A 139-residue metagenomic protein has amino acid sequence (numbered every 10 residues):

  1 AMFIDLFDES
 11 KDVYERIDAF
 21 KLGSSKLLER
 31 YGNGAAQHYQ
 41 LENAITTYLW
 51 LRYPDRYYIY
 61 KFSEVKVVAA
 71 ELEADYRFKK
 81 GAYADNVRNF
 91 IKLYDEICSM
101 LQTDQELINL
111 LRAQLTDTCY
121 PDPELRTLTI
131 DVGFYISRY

Functional and structural regions predicted by a protein language model:
A1-Q40: Helix-hairpin-helix/helix-loop-helix acidic hairpins
D5, A19-L22, K26, K66-A70 (+3 more regions): Charged/polar, solvent-exposed surface patches and flexible loops
L6-S10, S24, Y31, Y48-P54 (+1 more regions): Generic structural signal for hydrophobic core residues of well-folded globular domains
K11, K21, K26, R30 (+5 more regions): Context-gated lysine
Q37-A70: Catalytic DNA-binding helix-loop module of base-excision-repair DNA glycosylases/AP lyases
E71-G81: Inter-helical turn/loop segments and adjacent helix faces that build the functional surface of alpha-helical bundle
K80-Y139: A basic, often C-terminal nucleic-acid-binding module that engages the phosphate backbone, implemented in DNA
